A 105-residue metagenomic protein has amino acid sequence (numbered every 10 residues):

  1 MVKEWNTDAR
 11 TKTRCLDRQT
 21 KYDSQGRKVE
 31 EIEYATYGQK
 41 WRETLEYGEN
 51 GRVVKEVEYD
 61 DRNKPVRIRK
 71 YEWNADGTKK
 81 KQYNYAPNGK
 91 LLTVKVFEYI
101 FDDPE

Functional and structural regions predicted by a protein language model:
M1-E105: Buried hydrophobic residues that stabilize the cores of well-folded domains
